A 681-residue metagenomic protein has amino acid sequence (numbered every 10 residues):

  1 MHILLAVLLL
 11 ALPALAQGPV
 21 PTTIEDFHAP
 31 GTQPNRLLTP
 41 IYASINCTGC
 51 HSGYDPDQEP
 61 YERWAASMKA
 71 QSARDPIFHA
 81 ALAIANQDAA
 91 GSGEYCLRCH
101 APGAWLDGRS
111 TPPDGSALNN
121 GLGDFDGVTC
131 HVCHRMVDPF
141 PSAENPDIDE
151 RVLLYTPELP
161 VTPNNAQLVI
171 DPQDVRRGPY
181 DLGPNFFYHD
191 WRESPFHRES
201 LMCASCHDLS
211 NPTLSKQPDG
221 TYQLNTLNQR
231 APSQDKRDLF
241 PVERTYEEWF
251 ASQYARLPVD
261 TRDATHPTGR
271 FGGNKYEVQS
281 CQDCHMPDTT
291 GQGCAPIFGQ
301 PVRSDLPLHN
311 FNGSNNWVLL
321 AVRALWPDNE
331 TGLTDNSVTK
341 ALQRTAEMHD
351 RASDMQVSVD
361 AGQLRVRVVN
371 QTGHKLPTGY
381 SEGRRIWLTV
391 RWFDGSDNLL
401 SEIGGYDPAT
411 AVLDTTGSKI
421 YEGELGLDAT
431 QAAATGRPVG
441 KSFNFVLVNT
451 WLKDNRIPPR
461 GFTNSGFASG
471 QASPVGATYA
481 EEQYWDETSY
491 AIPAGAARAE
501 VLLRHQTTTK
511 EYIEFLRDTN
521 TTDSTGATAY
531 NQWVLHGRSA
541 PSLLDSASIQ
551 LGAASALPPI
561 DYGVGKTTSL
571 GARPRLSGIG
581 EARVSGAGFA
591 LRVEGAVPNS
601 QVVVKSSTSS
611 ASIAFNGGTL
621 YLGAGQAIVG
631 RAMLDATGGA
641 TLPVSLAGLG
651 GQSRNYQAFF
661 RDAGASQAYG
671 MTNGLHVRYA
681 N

Functional and structural regions predicted by a protein language model:
M1-L8: Sec-dependent signal peptide recognition, specifically the positively charged N-region followed immediately by
A11-P13: N-terminal signal peptide c-region/cleavage motif recognized by signal peptidases
Q17-D55: N-terminal module-boundary/linker segments of secreted carbohydrate-active enzymes
G18-P30, D57-L82, P112-F467, P474-A494 (+1 more regions): Primarily the internal scaffold of c-type cytochrome electron-transfer domains, especially repeated/multiheme c-type
G18-P30, R344, R351-V359, L551-N681: N-proximal, solvent-exposed segments at the start of the mature chain
P40, S44, A89, G93 (+3 more regions): Residues immediately within or flanking Cys/His clusters that coordinate Zn2+ in small zinc-binding modules
Q71, N86-E144, A640-L642, Q652-R661: Mobile, glycine-rich extracellular loop/lid and propeptide segments that shape or gate substrate/ligand access
A491-A497, S645-G650: Short, surface-exposed loop/turn segments at beta-strand-coil junctions that are enriched for proline with nearby
